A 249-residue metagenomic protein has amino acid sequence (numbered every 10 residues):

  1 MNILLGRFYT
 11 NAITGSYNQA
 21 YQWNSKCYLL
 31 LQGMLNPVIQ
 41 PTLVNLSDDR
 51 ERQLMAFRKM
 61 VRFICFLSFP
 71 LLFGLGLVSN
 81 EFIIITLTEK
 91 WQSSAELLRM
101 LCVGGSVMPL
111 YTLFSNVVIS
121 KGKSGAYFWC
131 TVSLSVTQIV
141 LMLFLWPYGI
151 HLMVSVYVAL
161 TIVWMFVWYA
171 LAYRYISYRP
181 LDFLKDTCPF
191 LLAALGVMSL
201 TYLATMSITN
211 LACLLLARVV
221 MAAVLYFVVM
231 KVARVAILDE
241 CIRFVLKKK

Functional and structural regions predicted by a protein language model:
I3, R7, L30, L72-L77 (+11 more regions): Membrane-embedded alpha-helical segments of multi-pass transporters/permeases
L4-S25, L54-M55, Q92-L98: Interfacial/gating helices of multi-pass transporter permease domains
F8-N11, L46-S47, S120-K121, P147-Y148: Helix-loop interface residues and adjacent transmembrane-helix termini in multi-pass membrane transporters, primarily
A20, N24-S68, S115-S120: Helix-loop junctions and terminal segments of transmembrane helices in multi-pass membrane transport/translocation
Y21, N36, E96-M142, W146-R174 (+1 more regions): Short runs within selected transmembrane alpha-helices of multi-pass transporters and secretion channels
M55-P109, V136-F144, L195, L203: Alpha-helical transmembrane segments of multi-pass membrane transport and lipid-handling proteins
S93-L97, G149, M153, D182 (+4 more regions): Residue-level signature of transmembrane alpha-helical entry/exit and packing/kink sites in multi-pass membrane
Y178-P180, Y202-K249: Membrane-proximal transmembrane or re-entrant/amphipathic helices at the cytosolic face
